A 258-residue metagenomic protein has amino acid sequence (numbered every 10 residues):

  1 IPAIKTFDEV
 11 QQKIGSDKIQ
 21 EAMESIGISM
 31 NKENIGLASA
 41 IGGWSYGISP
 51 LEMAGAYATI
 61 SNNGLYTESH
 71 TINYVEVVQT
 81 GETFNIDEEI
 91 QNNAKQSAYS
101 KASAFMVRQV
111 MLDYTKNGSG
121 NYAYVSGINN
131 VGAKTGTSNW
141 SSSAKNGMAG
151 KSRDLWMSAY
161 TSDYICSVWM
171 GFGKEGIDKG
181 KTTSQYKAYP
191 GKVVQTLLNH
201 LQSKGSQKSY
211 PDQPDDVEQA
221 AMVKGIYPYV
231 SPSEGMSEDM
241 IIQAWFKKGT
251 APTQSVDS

Functional and structural regions predicted by a protein language model:
I1-M30, N34-N62, V110-D113: Active-site-adjacent helix/loop patches that line small-molecule binding or acyl-intermediate pockets
G47-S258: A penicillin-recognizing enzyme superfamily signal
